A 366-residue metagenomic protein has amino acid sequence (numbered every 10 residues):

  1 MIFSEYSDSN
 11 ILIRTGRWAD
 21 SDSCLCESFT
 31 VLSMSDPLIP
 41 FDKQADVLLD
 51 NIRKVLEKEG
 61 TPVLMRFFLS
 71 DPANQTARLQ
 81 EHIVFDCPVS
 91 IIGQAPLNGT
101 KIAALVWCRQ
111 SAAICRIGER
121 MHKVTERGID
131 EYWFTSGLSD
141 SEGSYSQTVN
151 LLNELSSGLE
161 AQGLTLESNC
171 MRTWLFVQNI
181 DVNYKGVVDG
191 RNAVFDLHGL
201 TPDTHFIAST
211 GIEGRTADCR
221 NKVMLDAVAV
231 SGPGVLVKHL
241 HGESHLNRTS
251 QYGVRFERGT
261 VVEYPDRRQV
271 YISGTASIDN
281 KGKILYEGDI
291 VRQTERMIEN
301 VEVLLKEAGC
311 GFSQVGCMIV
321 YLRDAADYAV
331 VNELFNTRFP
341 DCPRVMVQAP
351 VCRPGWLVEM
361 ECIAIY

Functional and structural regions predicted by a protein language model:
M1-G316, L322-Y366: N-terminal presequence-like segments and the immediate start of the first folded domain
